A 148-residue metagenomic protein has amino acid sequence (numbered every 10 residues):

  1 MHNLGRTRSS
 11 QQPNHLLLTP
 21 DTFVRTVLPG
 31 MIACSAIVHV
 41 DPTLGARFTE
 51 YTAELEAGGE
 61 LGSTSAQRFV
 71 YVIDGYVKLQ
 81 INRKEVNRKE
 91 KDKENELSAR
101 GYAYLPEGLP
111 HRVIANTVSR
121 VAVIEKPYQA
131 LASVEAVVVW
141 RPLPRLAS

Functional and structural regions predicted by a protein language model:
M1-F23, A99, R120-V121, S133-V134: N-terminal accessory scaffold of Fe(II)-dependent oxygenases
N3, N116-S148: Double-stranded beta-helix
F23-E60, A66, L146-S148: A short glycine-rich, His/Asp/Glu-containing loop-to-beta-strand
T52, T64, I81-R83, E90 (+2 more regions): Residue-level recognition of conserved beta-strand positions in structured domain cores
E54-L55, S63-N82: Short, conserved beta-strand element in jelly-roll/cupin
F69, N82-G108: Short acidic-glycine-tyrosine-enriched beta hairpin
